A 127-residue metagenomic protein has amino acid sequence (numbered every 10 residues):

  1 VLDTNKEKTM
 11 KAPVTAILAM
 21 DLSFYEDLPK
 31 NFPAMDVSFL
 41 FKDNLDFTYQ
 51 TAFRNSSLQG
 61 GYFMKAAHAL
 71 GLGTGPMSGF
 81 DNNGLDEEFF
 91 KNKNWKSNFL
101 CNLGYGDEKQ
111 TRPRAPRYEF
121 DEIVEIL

Functional and structural regions predicted by a protein language model:
V1, E88-F90, R112-R114: Short histidine-centered beta-strand/loop micro-motifs that create catalytic or ligand/metal-coordination sites
V1-S56: Glycine/small-residue-rich phosphate/adenosyl-binding loop
K6-T9, T15-L18, K91-Q110: A glycine-rich helix N-cap at a beta->alpha junction
L22, F80-N83, D107: Acidic, glycine-rich active-site loops and adjacent beta-strand->loop/helix elements that engage anionic groups
F32-M35, K96-L127: C-terminal helix-cap and adjacent tail motif
F63: Aromatic/hydrophobic pocket-lining residues that form π-stacking "cages" and hydrophobic walls in ligand
A67-L100: Short conserved catalytic/interaction loops centered on acidic-Pro-aromatic/His motifs
